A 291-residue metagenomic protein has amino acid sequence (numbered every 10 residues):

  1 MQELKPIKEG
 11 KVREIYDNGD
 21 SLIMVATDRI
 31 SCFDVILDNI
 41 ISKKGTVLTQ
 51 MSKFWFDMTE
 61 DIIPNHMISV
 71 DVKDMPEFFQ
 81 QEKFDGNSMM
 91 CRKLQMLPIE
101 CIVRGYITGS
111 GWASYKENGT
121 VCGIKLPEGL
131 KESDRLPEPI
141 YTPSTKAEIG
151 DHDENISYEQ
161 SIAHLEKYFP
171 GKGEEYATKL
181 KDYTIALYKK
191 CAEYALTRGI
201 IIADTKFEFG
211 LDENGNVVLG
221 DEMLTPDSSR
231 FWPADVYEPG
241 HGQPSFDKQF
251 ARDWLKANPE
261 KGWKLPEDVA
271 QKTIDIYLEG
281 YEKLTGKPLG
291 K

Functional and structural regions predicted by a protein language model:
M1-E148, K261-K291: Active-site loop/lid in soluble adenylation, ligation, and acyl-transfer enzymes
S21, M96-P98, R198-I202, N214-V217: Coil-to-beta-strand transition motifs
F33, W112-A113, N214, S228-R230: Intrinsically disordered, low-complexity acidic/polar segments
D61-H66, K190-I202, G215, T285-K291: Surface-exposed helix-capping loop/turn segments at secondary-structure junctions
V103, I202-M223: Conserved metal-phosphate-binding beta-hairpin within the catalytic cores of diverse ATP-dependent phosphoryl-transfer
E117-N118, L126-E175, L219, M223-L284: Anionic ligand-binding catalytic core segments
G171-A203: A long amphipathic alpha-helix within ATP-dependent nucleotide-binding catalytic cores
